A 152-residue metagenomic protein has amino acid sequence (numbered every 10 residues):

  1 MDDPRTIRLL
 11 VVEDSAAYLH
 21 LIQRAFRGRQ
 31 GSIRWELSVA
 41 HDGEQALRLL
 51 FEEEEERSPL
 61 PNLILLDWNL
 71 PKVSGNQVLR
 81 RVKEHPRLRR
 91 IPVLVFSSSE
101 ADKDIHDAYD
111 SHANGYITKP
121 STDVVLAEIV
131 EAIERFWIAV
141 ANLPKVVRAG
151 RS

Functional and structural regions predicted by a protein language model:
T6-R27: Conserved acidic segment of CheY-like receiver
D14, F96-E100, P120: Conserved active-site segment of CheY-like receiver
Q23, V39-L63, A127: Acidic, metal-coordinating helix/loop segments flanking the phosphotransfer/catalytic sites of two-component signaling
Q45, S121-A132, A141-V146: C-terminal output helix
L66-D67, S97: Active-site residues of response regulator receiver
L70-V73, V82: Hydrophobic residue at a beta-alpha junction that N-caps the helix immediately following a catalytic beta-strand/loop
